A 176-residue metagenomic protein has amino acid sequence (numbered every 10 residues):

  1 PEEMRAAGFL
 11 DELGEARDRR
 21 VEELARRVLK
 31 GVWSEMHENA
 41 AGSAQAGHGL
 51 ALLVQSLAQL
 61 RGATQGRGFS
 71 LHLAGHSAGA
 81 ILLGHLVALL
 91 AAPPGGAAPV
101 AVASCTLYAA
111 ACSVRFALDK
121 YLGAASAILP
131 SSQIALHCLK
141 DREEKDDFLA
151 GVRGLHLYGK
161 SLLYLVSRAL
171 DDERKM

Functional and structural regions predicted by a protein language model:
P1-G68, L89-M176: Lipolytic serine-hydrolase domain surface
L73-G79, L83: Gly/Ala-rich beta-loop-alpha elbow adjacent to hydrolase catalytic centers
G84-A88: Short, hydrophobic alpha-helix immediately C-terminal to the catalytic nucleophile
